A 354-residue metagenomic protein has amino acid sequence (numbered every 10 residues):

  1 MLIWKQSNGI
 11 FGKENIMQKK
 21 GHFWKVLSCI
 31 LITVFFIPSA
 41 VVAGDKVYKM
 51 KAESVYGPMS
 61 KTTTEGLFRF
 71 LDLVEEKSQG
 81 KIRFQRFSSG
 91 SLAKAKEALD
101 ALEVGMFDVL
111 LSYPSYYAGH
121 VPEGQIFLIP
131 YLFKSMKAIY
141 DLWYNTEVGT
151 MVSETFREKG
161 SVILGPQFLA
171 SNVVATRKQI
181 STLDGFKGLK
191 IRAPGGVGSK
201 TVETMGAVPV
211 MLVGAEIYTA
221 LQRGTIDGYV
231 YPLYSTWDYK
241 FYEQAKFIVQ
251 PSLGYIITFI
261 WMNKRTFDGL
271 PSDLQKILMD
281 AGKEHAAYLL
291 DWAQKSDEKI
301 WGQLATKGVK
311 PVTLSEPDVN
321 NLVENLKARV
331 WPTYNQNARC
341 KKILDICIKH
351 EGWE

Functional and structural regions predicted by a protein language model:
M1-K49, E354: Short, low-complexity disordered leader/linker segments with a strong preference for bacterial N-terminal type II
K13, G44-I139, E147-V148, E154-E354: N-terminal secretory/targeting leader peptides
